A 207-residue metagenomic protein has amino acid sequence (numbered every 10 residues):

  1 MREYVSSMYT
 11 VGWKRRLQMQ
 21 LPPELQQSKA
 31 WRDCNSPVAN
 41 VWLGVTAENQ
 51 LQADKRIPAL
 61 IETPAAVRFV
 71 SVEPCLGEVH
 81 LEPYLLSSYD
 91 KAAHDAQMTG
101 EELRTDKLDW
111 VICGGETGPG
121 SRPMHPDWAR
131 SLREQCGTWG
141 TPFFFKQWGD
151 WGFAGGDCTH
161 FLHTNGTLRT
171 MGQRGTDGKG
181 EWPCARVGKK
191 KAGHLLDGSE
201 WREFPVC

Functional and structural regions predicted by a protein language model:
M1-L81, Y89-Q97, L108-M124: Core AdoMet radical
S6-T10, P58, E82-C207: Auxiliary Fe-S-binding modules of radical SAM enzymes
